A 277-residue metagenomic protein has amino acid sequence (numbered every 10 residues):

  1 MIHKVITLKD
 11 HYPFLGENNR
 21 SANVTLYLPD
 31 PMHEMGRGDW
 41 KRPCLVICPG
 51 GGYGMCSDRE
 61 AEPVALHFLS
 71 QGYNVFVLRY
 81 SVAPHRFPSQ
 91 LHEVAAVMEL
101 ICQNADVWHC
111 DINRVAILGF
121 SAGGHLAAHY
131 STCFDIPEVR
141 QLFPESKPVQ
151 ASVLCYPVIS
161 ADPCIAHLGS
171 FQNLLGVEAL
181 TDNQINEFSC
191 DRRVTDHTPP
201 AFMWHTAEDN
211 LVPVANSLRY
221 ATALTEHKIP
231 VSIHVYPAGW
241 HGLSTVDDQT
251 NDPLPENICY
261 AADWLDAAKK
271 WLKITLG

Functional and structural regions predicted by a protein language model:
M1-W40, Y260: N-terminal cap/lid segment of alpha/beta-hydrolase-fold proteins
K41-G50: Short beta-strand element of the alpha/beta-hydrolase
C56-D58, F76-I112, I258-Y260: Catalytic nucleophile-loop/oxyanion-hole region of alpha/beta-hydrolase and closely related hydrolase-like folds
E99-L168, I185: Primarily recognizes the serine-hydrolase "nucleophile elbow" in alpha/beta-hydrolase and SGNH/GDSL folds
V158-R193, P199: Mobile cap/lid helix-loop segments that gate and shape the active-site cleft of serine hydrolases
H197, M203-H205, D209: Short beta-strand/loop motif that positions the catalytic acidic residue of the alpha/beta-hydrolase fold
N210-R219: Conserved alpha/beta-hydrolase "acid-adjacent" motif
L218, T222-G277: C-terminal catalytic histidine-bearing segment of alpha/beta-hydrolase fold enzymes
